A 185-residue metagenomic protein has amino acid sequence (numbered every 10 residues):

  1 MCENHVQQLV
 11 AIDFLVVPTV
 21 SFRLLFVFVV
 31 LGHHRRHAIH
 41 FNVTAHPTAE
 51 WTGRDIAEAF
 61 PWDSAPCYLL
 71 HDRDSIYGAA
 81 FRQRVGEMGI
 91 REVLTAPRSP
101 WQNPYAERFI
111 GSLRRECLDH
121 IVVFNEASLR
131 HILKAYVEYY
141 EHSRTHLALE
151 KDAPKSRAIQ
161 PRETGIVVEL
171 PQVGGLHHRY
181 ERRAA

Functional and structural regions predicted by a protein language model:
M1-A185: Charged DNA-binding/catalytic regions of mobile-element recombinases
